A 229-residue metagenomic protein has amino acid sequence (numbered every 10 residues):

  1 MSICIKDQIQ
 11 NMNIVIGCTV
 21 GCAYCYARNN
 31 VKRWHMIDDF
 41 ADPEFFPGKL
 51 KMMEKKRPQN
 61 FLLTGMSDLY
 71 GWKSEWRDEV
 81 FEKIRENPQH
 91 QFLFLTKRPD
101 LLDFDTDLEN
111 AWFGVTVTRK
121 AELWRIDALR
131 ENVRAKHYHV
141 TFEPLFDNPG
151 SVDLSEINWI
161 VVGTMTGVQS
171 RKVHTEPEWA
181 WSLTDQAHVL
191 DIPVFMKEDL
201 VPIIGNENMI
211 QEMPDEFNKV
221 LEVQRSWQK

Functional and structural regions predicted by a protein language model:
M1-I9, F146, S151-K229: Auxiliary Fe-S-binding modules of radical SAM enzymes
M1-W112, K120-R134, P149-L154: Conserved Radical SAM active-site core
F61-L63, F92-F94, A111-V115, Y138-F142 (+2 more regions): Hydrophobic faces of well-ordered beta-strands that scaffold small-molecule active sites in alpha/beta enzyme cores
S67, R98-D100, V117-R119, P144-F146 (+2 more regions): Active-site-proximal loop/turn and secondary-structure-junction residues that shape catalytic pockets, frequently
W72, F142, E176-P177: Nucleic-acid endo/exonuclease domains
E86-F92, R134-H137, T184-V194: Structural alpha-beta junctions
T118, E122, V173-E176: Short capping loops/turns at secondary-structure boundaries
W124-A128, T141, W159: Non-catalytic alpha-helical scaffold/packing segments enriched in small hydrophobic residues
